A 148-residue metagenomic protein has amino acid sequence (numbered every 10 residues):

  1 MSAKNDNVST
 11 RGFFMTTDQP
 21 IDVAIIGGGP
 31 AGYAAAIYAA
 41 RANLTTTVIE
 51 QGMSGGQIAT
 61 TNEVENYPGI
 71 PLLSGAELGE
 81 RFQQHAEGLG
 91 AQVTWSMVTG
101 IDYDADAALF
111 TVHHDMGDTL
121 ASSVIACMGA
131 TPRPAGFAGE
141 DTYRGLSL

Functional and structural regions predicted by a protein language model:
S2-I26, A42, T47, V93-L148: FAD-binding core/adjacent interface of flavoenzyme oxidoreductases
G27-P30, Q51: Glycine-rich Rossmann-fold phosphate-binding loop(s) that bind the pyrophosphate of adenine dinucleotide cofactors
P30-A35, G145: Short glycine/serine/threonine-rich phosphate/pyrophosphate-binding segments that cradle anionic phosphate groups
A36, A40: Gly/Ala-rich phosphate-binding loop of Rossmann-like dinucleotide-binding domains, activating on the conserved
R41-T60: Glycine-rich FAD pyrophosphate-binding loop
G56, E65, R133: Glycine-centered loop/turn positions within well-structured domains that cap or flank conserved ligand/cofactor-binding
A59-D118: N-terminal Rossmann-like dinucleotide/flavin-binding domain of flavoprotein oxidoreductases that bind FAD/FMN
